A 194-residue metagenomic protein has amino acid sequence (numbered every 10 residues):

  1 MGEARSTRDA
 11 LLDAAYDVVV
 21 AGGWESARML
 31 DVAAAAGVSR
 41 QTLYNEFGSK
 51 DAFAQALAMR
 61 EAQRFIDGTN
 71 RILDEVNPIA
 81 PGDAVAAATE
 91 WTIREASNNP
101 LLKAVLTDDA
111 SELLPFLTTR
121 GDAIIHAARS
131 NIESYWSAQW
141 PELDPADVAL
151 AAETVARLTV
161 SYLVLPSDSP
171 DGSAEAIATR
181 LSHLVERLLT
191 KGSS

Functional and structural regions predicted by a protein language model:
M1-A35, A52-Q55, V76: Basic, helix-initiating cap at the start of DNA-binding domains
A4, V148-A156, A174-I177: Short amphipathic alpha-helix in the helical subdomain of ABC transporter nucleotide-binding domains
L11-V19, E61, F65, T69 (+1 more regions): Short hydrophobic clusters on alpha-helical segments that form packing/core surfaces in small helical domains
A36-F47: Short hydrophobic/aromatic patch on the recognition helix
A56, N70-N98, A152: Hydrophobic alpha-helical connector segments
I66, A104, L113-E142, A146-E153: Amphipathic alpha-helical packing segments from all-alpha helical-bundle domains
R94-N98, S134, E153-G172, V185-S194: Amphipathic C-terminal alpha-helical segment
